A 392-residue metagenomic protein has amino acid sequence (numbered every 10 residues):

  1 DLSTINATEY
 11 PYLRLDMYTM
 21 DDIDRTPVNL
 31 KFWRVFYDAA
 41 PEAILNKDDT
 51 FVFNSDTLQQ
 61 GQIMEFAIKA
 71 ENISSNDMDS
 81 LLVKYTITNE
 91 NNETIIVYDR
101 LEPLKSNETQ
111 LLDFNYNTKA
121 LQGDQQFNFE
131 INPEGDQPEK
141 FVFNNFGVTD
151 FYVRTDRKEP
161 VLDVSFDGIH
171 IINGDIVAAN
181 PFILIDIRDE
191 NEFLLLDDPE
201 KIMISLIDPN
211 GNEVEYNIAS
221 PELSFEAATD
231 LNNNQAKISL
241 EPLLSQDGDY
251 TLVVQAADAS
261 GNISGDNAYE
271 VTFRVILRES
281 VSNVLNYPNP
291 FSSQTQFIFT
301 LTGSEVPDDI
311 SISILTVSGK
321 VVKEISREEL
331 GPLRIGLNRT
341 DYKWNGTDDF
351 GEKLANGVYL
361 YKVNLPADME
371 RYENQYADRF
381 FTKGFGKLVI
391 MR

Functional and structural regions predicted by a protein language model:
D1-D16, M20-V28, W33, Y85 (+5 more regions): Long, low-complexity serine/threonine/glycine- and acidic-rich segments characteristic of extracellular
D1-D79: Beta-strand-rich ligand- or partner-binding modules with a strong bias toward extracellular/periplasmic carbohydrate
M20, D48, T57, K69-D77 (+5 more regions): Short solvent-exposed strand-capping/beta-turn motif centered on an Asx-Ser/Thr pair
D24-L30, E134-V148, L194-L196, A259-A268 (+1 more regions): Beta-sandwich strand segments
V35-Q59, Y152-V177, P181, R188 (+2 more regions): Short, compositionally biased P/S/T/A/G/V-rich stretches that sit at domain boundaries
I68, S106-N107, L162-G168, A179-L184 (+4 more regions): Short loop/turn motifs at secondary-structure boundaries
T86, F127-K140, Q255-S260, N364-A367: Enriched for extracellular/lumenal, surface-exposed ectodomains of secreted and cell-surface proteins
